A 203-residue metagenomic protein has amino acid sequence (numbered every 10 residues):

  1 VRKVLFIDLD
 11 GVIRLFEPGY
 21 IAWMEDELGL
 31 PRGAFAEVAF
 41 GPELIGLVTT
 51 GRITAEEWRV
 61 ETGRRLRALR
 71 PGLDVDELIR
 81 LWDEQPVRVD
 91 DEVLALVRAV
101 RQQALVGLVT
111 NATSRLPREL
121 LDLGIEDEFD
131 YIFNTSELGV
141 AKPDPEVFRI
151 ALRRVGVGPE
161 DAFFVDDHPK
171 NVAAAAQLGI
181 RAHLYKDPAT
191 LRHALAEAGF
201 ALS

Functional and structural regions predicted by a protein language model:
V1-F40: Active-site neighborhood of HAD-like aspartate-dependent phosphohydrolases
V1-L5, T113-S203: Asp-based, Mg2+/Mn2+-dependent phosphohydrolase catalytic module
G19-W23, E43, E57, E61 (+6 more regions): Alpha-helical elements of Rossmann-like donor-binding domains used by nucleotide-donor carbohydrate transfer enzymes
Y20-M24, A39, W58-G63, I79-W82 (+2 more regions): Hydrophobic alpha-helical core bundles mediating ligand binding, dimerization, or RNAP-core interactions
A22-M24, R32-L47, V75-D91: Helical cap/lid subdomains and adjacent loops of hydrolase enzymes that gate the active-site channel and determine
I45-L78: A metal-dependent, Asp-based hydrolase signature
P71-V106, P145: Short, acidic loop-to-helix structural element flanking the phosphoryl-transfer center in phosphate-processing enzymes
